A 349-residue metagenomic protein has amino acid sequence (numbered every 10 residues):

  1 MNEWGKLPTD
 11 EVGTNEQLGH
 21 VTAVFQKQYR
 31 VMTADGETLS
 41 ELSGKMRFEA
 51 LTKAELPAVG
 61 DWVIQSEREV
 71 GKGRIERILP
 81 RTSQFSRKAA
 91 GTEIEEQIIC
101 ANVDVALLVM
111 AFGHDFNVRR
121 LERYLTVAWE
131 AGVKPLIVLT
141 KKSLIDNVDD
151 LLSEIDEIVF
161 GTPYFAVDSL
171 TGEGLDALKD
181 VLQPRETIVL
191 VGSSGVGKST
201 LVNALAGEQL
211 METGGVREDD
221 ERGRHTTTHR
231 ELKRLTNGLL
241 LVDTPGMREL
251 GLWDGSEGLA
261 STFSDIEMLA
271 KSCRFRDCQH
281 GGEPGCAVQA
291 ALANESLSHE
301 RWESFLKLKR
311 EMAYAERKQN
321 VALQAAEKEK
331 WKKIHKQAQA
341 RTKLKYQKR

Functional and structural regions predicted by a protein language model:
M1-V118: N-terminal accessory targeting/assembly segments
N15, L51-E69, P80-I99, V105 (+2 more regions): Helix-rich effector regions associated with P-loop NTPase G domains
L108, I137-L139: Structural beta-sheet core signal
F112-G113, K141-K142, T244-M247: Conserved Walker B
R119-E130: Histidine-anchored nucleotide/phosphate-binding helix
K134, K141-V196: Canonical P-loop GTPase G-domain recognition
K198-G214: A conserved segment at the C-terminal end of the G1
